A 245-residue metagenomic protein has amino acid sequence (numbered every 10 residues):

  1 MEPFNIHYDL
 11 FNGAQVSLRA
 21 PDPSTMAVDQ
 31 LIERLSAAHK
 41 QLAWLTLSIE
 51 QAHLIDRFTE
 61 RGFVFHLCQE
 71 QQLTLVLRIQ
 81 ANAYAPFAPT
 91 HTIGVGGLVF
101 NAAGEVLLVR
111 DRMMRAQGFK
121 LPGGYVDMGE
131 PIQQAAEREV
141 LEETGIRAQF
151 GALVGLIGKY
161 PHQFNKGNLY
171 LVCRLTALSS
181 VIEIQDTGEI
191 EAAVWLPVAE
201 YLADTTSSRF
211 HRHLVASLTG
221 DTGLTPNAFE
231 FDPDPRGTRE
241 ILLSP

Functional and structural regions predicted by a protein language model:
M1-E33: Conserved donor-binding loop and adjoining core beta-sheet/short helix segment in diverse acyl/aminoacyl transferases
G13, E70-T74, G94, N168-V172 (+1 more regions): Short hydrophobic/aromatic beta-strand or adjacent loop that forms the aromatic wall/cage of a ligand/substrate-binding
P23-Q30, L54-D56, V181-E183: Short, conserved charged micro-motifs
A38-L47: Conserved GNAT acetyl-CoA-binding A-motif
T46-H53, R112, V126: Conserved beta-strand-loop-alpha-helix junction that forms the acyl-donor binding cleft
F58-G96: Acidic, metal-coordinating catalytic segment for phosphate/diphosphate chemistry, firing primarily on the Nudix
V99-K120: A short mid-domain helix/strand-loop element embedded in enzyme catalytic domains that forms or borders the active-site
F100-A102, G124-F150, I157-P245: Unchanged
